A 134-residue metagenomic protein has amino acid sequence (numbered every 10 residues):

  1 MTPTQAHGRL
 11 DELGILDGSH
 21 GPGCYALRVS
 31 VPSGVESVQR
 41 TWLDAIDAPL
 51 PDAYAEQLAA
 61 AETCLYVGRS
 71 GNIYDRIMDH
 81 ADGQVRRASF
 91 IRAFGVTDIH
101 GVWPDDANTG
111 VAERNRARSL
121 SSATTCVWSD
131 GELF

Functional and structural regions predicted by a protein language model:
M1-D79, G110-R116: GIY-YIG nuclease catalytic motif and its immediate N-terminal context
H80-Q84, S119: Conserved short hydrophobic interaction patches
V85, S89-N108: Basic nucleic-acid-binding interfaces
P104-S122: A cross-kingdom feature marking charged/low-complexity
S121-F134: Coupling/hinge elements of helicase-like and P-loop NTPase modules
